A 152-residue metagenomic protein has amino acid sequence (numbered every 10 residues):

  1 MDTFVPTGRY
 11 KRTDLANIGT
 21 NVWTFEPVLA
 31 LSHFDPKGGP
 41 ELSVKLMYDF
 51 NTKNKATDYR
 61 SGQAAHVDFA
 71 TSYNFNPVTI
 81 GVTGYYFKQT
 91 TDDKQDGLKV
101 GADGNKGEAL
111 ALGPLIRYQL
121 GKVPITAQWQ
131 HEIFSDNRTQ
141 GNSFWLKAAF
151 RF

Functional and structural regions predicted by a protein language model:
M1-R60, D103-G107, Q119: Outer-membrane pore/translocation modules
T57-F152: Outer membrane beta-barrel transmembrane domains
